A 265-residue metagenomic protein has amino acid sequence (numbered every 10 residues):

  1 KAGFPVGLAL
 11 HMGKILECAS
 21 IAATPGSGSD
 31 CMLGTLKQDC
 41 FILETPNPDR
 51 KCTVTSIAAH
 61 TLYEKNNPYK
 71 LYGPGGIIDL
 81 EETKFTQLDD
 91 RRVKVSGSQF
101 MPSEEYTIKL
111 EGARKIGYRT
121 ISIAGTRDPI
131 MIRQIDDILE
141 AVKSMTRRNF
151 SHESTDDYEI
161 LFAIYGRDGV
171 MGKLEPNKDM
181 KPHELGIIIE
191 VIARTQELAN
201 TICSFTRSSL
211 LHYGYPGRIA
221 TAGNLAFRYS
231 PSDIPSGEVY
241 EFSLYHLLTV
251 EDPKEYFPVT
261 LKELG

Functional and structural regions predicted by a protein language model:
A2-T126, Q134: A conserved active-site cap/scaffold subdomain adjacent to cofactor or substrate pockets
E104-G265: C-terminal non-catalytic interaction/assembly regions of soluble proteins
